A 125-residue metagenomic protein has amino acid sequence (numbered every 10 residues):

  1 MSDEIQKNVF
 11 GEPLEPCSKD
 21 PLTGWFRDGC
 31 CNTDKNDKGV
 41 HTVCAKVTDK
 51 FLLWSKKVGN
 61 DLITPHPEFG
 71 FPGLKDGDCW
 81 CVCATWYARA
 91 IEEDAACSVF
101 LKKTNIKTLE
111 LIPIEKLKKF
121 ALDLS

Functional and structural regions predicted by a protein language model:
M1-K50, I114, A121-D123: Extended boundary segments
K46-D61: Short, basic/aromatic beta-hairpin or loop at an interaction surface
I63-G70: Short alpha-helix capping/helix-loop boundary micro-motifs
Y87-E110: Short, compositionally biased
N105-S125: Glycine- and charge-enriched low-complexity intrinsically disordered segments
